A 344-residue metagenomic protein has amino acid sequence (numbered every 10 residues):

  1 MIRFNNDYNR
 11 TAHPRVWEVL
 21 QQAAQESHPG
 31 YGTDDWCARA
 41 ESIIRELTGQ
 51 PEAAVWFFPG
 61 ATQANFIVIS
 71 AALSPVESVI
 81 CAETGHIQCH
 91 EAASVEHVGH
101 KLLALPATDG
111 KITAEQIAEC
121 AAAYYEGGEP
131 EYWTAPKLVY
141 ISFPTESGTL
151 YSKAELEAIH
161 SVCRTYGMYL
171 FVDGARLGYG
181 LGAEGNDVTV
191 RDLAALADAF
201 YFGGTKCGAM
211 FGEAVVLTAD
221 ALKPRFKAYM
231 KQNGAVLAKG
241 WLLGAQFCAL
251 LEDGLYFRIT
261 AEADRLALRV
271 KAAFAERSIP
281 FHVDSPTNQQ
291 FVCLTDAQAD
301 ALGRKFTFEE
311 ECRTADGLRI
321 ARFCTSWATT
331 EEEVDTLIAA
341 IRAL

Functional and structural regions predicted by a protein language model:
H13-G60, E83-Q88, S94: Conserved N-terminal alpha-helix of the aminotransferase class I/II PLP-enzyme fold
E52-L73, L103-G110: Conserved core of the PLP fold type I
A71-C89, A118: Conserved PLP-anchoring active-site segment centered on the Schiff-base-forming lysine
S74-P75, L268-R342: Conserved C-terminal alpha-helix-loop-beta "cap" of PLP-dependent enzymes that closes/shapes the active-site mouth
G99-P144, Y151-A158: PLP-dependent aminotransferase-class I/II
T108, A135-P136, S142-T145, L150 (+1 more regions): Active-site C-terminal subdomain of aminotransferase-like
Y151-A183: Catalytic PLP-binding core of fold-type I/II PLP enzymes
